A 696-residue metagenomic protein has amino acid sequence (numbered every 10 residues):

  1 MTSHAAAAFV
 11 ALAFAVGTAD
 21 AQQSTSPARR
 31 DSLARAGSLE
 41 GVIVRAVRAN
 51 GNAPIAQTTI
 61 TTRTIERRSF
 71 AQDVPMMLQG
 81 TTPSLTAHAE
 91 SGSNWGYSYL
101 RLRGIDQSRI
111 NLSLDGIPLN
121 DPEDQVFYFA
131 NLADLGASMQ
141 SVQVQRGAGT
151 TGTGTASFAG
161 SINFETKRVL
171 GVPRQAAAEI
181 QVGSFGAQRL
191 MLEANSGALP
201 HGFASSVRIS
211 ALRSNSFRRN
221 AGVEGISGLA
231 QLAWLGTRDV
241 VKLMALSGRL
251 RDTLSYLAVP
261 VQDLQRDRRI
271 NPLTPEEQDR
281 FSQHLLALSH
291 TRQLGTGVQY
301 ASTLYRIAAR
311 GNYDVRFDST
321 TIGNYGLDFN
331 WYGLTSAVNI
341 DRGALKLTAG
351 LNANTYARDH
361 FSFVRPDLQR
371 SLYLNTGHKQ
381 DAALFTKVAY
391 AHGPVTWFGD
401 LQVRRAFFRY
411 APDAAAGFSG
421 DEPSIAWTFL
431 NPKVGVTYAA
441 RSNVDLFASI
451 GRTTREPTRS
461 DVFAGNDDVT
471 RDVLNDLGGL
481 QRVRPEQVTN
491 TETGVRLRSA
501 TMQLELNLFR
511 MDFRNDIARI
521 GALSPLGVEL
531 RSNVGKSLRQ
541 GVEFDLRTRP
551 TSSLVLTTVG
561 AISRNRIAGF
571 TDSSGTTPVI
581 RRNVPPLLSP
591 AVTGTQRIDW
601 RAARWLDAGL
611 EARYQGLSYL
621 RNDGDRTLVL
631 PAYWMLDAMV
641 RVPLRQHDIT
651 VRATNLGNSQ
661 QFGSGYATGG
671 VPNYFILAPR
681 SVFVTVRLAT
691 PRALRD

Functional and structural regions predicted by a protein language model:
R30, A36-V74, Y99: N-terminal periplasmic "start-of-domain" segments of outer-membrane beta-barrel proteins
P75-P118, N131-D134, Q140: Extracytoplasmic beta-strand/coil segments of soluble accessory domains associated with Gram-negative outer-membrane
P118-R146, E165: Short acidic/polar hinge/loop motifs at secondary-structure boundaries that mediate gating or recognition
V182-R213, F217-S255, E277-Q299, R342-G343 (+4 more regions): Transmembrane beta-barrel wall of Gram-negative outer-membrane proteins
S214-N215, R219-A221, R238-A287, A308-F329 (+2 more regions): Flexible loop and strand-edge segments within Gram-negative outer membrane beta-barrel domains
Q299-V315, A439, D445-G451, D461 (+4 more regions): Membrane-embedded beta-barrel scaffold of Gram-negative outer-membrane proteins
A344, A391, L508-F513, L530-D623 (+1 more regions): Gram-negative outer-membrane beta-barrel transporters
T454-R455, L556, Y614-R621, R641-D696: C-terminal beta-signal and adjacent terminal beta-strands/loops of Gram-negative outer-membrane beta-barrel proteins
